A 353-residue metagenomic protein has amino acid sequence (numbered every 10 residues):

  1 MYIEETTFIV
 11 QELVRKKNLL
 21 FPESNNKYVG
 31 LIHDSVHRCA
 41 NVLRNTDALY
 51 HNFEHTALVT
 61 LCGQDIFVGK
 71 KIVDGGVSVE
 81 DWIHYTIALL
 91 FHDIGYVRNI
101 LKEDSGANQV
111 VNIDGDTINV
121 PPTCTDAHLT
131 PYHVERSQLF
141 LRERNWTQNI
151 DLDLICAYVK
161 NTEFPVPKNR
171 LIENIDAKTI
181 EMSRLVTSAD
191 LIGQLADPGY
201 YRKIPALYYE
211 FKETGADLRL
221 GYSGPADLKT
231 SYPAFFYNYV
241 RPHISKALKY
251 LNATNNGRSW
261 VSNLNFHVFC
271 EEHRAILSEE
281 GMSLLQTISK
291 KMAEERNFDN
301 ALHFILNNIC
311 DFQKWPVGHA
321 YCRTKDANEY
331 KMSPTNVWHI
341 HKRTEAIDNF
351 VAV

Functional and structural regions predicted by a protein language model:
M1-A48: Non-catalytic interface/linker regions that flank or bridge core catalytic/transmembrane domains
M1-R15, L19, D65-E80, F91-K102 (+2 more regions): Divalent metal-dependent phosphate-bond-processing catalytic cores, especially two-metal-ion Mg2+/Mn2+ enzymes that act
D34-L61, N119-D126: Active-site flanking loop/helix segments enriched in acidic
N45-H84: Alpha-helical phosphate/pyrophosphate-handling elements in metalloenzyme active cores
A48, S289-R296, I305-K314, C322-T324: Short regulatory alpha-helical segment in sensory/regulatory domains of signaling proteins that mediates
G63, A127-N169: Histidine- and acidic-residue-rich, metal-dependent catalytic cores
K178, S278-N300, D311, M332: Signal-transmission linkers at sensory-effector interfaces
N307-C310, H319-A352: GAF sensory/regulatory domain recognition with acknowledged cross-activation on helical regulatory dimers
